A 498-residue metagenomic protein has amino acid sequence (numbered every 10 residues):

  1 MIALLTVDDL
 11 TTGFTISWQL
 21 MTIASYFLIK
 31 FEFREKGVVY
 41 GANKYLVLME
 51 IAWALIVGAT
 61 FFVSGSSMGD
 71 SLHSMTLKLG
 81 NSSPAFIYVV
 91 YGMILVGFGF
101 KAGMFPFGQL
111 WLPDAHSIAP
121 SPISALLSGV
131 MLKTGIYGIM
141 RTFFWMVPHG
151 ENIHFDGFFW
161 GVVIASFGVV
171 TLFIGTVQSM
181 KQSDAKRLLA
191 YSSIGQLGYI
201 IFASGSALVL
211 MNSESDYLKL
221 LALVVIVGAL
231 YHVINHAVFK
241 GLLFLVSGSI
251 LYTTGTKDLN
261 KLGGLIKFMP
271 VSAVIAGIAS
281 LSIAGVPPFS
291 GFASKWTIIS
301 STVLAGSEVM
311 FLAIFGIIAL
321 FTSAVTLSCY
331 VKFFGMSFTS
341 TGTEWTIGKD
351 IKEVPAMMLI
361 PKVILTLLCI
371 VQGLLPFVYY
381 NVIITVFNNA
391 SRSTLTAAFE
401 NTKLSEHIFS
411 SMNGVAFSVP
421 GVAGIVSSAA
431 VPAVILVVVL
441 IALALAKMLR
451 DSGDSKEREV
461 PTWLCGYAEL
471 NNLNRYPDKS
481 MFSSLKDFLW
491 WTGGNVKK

Functional and structural regions predicted by a protein language model:
M1-F14, A24-E353: Hydrophobic transmembrane alpha-helices and their helix-loop junctions in integral membrane proteins
E50-F61, S128-L132, A276-P287, P361-S393 (+1 more regions): Hydrophobic alpha-helical membrane-insertion segments
V57, W145, H149, A305 (+6 more regions): A structural signal for alpha-helix termini and helix-coil/disorder junctions
Q109, D478-F482, K486-G493, K497: Membrane-interacting alpha-helical segments
A119, G264-A273, S323-L443, M448-D487: Cytoplasmic/organellar membrane-interface segments at the starts of transmembrane helices in multi-pass inner-membrane
K456, K497-K498: Selective transmembrane helix interface/packing segments
